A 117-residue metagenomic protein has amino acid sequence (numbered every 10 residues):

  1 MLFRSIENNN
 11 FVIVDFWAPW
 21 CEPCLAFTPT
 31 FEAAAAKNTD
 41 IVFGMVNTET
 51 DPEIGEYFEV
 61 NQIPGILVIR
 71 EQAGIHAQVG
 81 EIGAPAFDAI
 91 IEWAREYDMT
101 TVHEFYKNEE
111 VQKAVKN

Functional and structural regions predicted by a protein language model:
M1-L2: Short, small-residue-biased leader/transition segments that mark boundaries at the very start of proteins
E7-P19: Short active-site neighborhood of thiol/selenol oxidoreductases, capturing the structured segment around
V14, C21-C24, I66: The canonical Cys-X-X-Cys-His
P23-K37: Typically the conserved alpha-helix immediately C-terminal to a functionally engaged Cys/Sec in thioredoxin-like
T48-G55: Structural microenvironment flanking redox-active thiols in thiol-disulfide oxidoreductases
Q62, L67-H103: Non-catalytic, surface beta->alpha helical segment in thiol-disulfide oxidoreductase systems
M99-N117: CheY-like receiver
